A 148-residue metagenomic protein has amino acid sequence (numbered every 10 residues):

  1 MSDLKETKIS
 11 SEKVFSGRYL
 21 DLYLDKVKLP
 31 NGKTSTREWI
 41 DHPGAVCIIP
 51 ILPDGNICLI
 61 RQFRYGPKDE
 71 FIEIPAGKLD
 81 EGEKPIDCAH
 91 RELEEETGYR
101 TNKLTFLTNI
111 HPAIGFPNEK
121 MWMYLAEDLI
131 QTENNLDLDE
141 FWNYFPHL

Functional and structural regions predicted by a protein language model:
M1-E12: A short, amphipathic edge element
S2-L4, R37, V46-R91, T108 (+2 more regions): Conserved Nudix-box catalytic region and its N-terminal flanking loop in Nudix hydrolases and closely related
T7, R100-L107: A short coil-to-beta-strand element that immediately follows conserved catalytic motifs
S10-C47, P53: Acidic, metal-coordinating catalytic segment for phosphate/diphosphate chemistry, firing primarily on the Nudix
S11-K13, T108-A113: Short, solvent-exposed loop/turn elements at beta->coil junctions and helix N-caps that rim active or binding pockets
Y23-L29, A113-E133, H147: Active-site-adjacent beta-strand/loop module that shapes the phosphate/pyrophosphate-binding cleft
H42-P43, L138-L148: NUDIX/MutT-family hydrolases
E83-D87, E96-K103: Beta-rich strand-turn-strand
